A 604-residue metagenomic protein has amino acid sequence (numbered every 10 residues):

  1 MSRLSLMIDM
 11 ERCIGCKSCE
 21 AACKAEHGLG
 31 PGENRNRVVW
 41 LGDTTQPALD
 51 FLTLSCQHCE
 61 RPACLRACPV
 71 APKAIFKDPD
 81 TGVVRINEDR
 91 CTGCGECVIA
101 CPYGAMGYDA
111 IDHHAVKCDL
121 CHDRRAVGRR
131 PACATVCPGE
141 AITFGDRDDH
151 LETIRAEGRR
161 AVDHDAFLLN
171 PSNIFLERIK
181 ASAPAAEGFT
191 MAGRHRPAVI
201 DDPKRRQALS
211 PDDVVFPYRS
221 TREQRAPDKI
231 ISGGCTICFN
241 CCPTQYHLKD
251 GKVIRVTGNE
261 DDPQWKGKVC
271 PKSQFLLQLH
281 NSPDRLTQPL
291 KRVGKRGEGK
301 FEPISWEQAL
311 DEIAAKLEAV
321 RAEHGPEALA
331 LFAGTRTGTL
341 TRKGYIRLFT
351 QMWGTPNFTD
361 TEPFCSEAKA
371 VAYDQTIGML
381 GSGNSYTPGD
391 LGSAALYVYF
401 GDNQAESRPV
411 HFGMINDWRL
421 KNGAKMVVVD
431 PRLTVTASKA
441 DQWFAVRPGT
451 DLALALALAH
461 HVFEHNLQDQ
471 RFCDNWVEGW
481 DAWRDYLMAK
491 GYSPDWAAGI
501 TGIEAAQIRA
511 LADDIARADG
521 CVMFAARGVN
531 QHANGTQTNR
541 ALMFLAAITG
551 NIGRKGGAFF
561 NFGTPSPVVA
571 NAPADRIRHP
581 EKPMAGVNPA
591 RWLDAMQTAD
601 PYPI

Functional and structural regions predicted by a protein language model:
M1-E33, V38, T44-L49, P79-G82 (+3 more regions): N-terminal export/assembly segments and adjacent metallocofactor-ligating motifs of anaerobic energy-metabolism
G42, Q46, Y108-I111: Gly/Ser-enriched beta-turn/beta-hairpin loop segments
L54: Cys/His-rich Zn2+-binding "zinc-finger" mini-domains, especially FYVE domains and B-box/RING-like TRIM modules
E60: A contiguous, basic/glycine-rich beta-loop/short-helix subdomain that forms a polymer-engagement track
C64-A132, A141-D149: Inter-heme linker and motif-flanking segments adjacent to c-type heme-binding CXXCH motifs in c-type cytochromes
S366-F544, I548-R554, P565-I604: Non-catalytic alpha/beta scaffold blocks inside enzyme catalytic domains
F562: Long, His/Glu/Asp-enriched segments that create or flank divalent metal/ion-associated functional microenvironments
